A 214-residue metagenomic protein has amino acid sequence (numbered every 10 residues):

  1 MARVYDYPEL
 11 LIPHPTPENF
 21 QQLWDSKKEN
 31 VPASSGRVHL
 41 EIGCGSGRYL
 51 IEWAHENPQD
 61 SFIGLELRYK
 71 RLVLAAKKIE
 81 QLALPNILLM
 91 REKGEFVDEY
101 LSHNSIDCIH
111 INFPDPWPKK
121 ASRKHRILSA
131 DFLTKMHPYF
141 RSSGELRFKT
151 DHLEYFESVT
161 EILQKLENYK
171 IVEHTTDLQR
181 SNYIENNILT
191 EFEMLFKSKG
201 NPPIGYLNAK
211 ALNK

Functional and structural regions predicted by a protein language model:
M1-V38, R48-H55: S-adenosyl-L-methionine
G43-S46: Class I SAM-dependent methyltransferase "Motif I" SAM/SAH-binding loop
R68: Conserved SAM/SAH-binding beta-strand->alpha-helix loop
A75: Conserved SAM-binding loop
I79-H103: S-adenosyl-L-methionine
L128-S142: A short glycine-rich, Lys/Arg-flanked "PGG" loop and its adjoining helix->strand segment in the class I
S143-T150: Conserved beta-strand signature within the Rossmann-like core of class I S-adenosyl-L-methionine
L166-K214: Class I S-adenosyl-L-methionine
